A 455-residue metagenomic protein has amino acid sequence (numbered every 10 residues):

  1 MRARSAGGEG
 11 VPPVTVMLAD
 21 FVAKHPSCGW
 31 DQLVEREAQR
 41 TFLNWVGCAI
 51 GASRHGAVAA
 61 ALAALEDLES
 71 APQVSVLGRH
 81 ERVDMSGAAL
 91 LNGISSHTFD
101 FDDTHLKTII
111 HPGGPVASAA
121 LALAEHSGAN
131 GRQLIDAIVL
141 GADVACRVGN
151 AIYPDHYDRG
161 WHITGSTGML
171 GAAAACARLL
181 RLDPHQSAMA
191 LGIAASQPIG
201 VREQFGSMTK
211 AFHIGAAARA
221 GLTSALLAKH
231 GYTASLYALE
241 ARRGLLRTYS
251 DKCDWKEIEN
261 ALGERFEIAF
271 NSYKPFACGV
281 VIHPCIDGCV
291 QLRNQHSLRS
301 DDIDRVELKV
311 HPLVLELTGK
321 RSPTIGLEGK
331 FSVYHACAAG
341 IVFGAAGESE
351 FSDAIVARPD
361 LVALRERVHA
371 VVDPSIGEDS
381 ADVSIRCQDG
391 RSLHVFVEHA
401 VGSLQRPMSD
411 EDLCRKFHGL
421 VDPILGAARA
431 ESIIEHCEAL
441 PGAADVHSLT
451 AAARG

Functional and structural regions predicted by a protein language model:
M1-I109, R202-G455: Terminal-appendage/accessory-domain detector
E81-V83, H105-A117, H126-V139, I163 (+5 more regions): Conserved, well-structured ligand/cofactor-binding cores
L90-T104, P112-N130, V144: Function-dense linear segments that define catalytic or interfacial modules in macromolecule-processing proteins
G114-A122, T167, G171-A175, P284-D287 (+1 more regions): Short amphipathic alpha-helical face segments that pack within enzyme cores and frequently flank/anchor catalytic
A124-T223, S235-Y237, R242: Glycine-rich, mobile lid/loop segments that gate access to catalytic sites or pores
